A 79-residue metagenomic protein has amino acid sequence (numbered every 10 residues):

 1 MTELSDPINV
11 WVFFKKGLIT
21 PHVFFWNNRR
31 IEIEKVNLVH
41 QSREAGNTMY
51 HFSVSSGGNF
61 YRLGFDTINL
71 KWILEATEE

Functional and structural regions predicted by a protein language model:
M1-E79: Cysteine-centric segments in proteins
